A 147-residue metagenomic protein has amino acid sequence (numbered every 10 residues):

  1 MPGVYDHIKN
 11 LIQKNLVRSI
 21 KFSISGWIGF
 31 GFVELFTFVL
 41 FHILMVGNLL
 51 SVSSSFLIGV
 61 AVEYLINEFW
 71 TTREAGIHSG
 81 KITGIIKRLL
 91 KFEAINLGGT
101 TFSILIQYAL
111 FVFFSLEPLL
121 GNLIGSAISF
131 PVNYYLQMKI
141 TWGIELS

Functional and structural regions predicted by a protein language model:
M1-L16: Short, Lys/Arg-rich, polar N-terminal cytosolic tail immediately upstream of the first transmembrane signal-anchor
Q13, V17, V46-I58, L116-G125: Membrane-interface starts of transmembrane alpha-helices
V17-S25, G47, K87-I95: Short alpha-helical transmembrane interface motifs in multi-pass membrane proteins
S19, S23, W27-L35, L57 (+4 more regions): Hydrophobic alpha-helical transmembrane bundles that constitute the permease/transmembrane domains of multi-pass
V33, T37, E63, N67-T72 (+4 more regions): Alpha-helical transmembrane segments and their lipid-water interface positions in multi-pass membrane proteins
F38-H42, Q107-V112: Short amphipathic helix-loop junctions that connect adjacent transmembrane helices in Major Facilitator Superfamily/SLC
V39-T72: Acidic (E/D-rich), amphipathic helical modules within compact regulatory domains
A75-G98: Juxtamembrane helix-capping/reentrant segments at transmembrane boundaries
